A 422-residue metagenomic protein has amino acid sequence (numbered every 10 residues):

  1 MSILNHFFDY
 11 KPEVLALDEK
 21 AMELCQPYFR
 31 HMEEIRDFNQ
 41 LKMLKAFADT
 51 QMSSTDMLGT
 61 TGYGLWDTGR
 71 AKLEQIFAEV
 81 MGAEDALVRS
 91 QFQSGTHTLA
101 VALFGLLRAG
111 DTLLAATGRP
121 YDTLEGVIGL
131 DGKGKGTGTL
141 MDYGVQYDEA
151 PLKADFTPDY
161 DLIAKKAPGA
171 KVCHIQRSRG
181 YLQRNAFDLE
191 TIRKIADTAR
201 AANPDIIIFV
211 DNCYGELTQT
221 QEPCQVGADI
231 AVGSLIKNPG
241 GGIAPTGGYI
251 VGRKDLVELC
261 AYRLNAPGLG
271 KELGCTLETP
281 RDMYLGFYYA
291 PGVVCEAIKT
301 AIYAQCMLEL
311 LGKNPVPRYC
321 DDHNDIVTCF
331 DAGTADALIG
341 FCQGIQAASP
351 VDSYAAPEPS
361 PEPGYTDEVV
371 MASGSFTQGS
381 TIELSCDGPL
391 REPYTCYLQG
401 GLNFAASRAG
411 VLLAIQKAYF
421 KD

Functional and structural regions predicted by a protein language model:
I3-Q26, E33, K42-D56, L65 (+8 more regions): Conserved PLP-enzyme active-site core in the AAT-like
T60-T61, L87-S90, I326-D331: Short glycine-rich or small-residue beta-strand-to-loop segments that form or flank ligand, phosphate, metal/Fe-S
Y63-G69: N-terminal small-domain helix-loop-helix segment of the aminotransferase-like
A71, F77-G82, S90-Q91: Extended, compositionally biased flexible segments
E309-D422: Conserved C-terminal alpha-helix-loop-beta "cap" of PLP-dependent enzymes that closes/shapes the active-site mouth
